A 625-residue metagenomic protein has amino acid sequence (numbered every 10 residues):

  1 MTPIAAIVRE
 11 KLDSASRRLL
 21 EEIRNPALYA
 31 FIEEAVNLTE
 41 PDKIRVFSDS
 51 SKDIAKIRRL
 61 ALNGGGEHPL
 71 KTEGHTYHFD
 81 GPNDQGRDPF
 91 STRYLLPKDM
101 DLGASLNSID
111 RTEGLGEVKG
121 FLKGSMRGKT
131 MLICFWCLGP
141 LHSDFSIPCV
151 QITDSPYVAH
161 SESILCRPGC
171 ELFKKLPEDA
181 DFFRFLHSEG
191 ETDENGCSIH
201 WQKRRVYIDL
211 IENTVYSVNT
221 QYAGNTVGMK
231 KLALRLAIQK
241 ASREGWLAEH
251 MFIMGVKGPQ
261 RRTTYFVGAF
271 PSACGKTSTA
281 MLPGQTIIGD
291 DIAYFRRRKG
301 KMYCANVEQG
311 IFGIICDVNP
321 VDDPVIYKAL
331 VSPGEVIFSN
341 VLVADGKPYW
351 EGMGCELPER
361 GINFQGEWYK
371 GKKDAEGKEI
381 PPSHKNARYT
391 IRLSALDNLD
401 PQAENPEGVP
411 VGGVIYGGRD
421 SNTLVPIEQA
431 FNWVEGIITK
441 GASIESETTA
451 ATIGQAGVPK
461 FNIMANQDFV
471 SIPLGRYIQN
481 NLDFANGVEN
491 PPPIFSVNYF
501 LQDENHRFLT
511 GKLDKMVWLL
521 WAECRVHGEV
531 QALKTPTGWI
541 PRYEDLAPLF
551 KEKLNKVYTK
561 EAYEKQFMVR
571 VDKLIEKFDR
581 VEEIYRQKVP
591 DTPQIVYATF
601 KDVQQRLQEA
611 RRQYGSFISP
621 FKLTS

Functional and structural regions predicted by a protein language model:
T2-F182: N-terminal accessory targeting/assembly segments
D13, H68-L70, G81-P82, R87 (+7 more regions): Conserved NTP phosphate-binding and transfer environment spanning the P-loop NTPase/kinase superfamily
S51-K52, G139-L141, Q239, K257-R261 (+7 more regions): Short, glycine-/Ser/Thr-/acidic-enriched flexible segments
K56-R59, D144-V150, T279-L282, R298-M302 (+2 more regions): Short acidic, glycine/serine/threonine-rich loops at helix termini
L115-F145, V218-A237, A241, K378-T390: Extended, Lys/Arg-enriched charged tracts that mediate electrostatic binding to polyanionic substrates
P177-H250: Charged, amphipathic alpha-helical linker segments immediately N-terminal to NTP-binding catalytic cores
G245-A248, M254-T263: Phosphate-binding P-loop
P259-D345: Catalytic or ion-translocation cores adjacent to nucleophile or general acid/base/metal-coordination motifs in diverse
